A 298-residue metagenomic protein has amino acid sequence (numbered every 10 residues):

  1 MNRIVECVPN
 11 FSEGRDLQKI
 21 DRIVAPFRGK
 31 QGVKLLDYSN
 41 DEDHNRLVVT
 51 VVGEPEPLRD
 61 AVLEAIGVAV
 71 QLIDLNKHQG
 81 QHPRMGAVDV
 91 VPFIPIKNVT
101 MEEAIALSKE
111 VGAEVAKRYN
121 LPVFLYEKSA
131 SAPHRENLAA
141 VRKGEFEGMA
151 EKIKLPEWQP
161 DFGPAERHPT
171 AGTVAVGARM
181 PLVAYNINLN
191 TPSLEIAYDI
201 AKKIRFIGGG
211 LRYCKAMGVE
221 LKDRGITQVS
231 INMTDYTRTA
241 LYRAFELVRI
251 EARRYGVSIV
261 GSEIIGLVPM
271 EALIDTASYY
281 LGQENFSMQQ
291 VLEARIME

Functional and structural regions predicted by a protein language model:
M1-E298: Long, contiguous binding/interaction regions
